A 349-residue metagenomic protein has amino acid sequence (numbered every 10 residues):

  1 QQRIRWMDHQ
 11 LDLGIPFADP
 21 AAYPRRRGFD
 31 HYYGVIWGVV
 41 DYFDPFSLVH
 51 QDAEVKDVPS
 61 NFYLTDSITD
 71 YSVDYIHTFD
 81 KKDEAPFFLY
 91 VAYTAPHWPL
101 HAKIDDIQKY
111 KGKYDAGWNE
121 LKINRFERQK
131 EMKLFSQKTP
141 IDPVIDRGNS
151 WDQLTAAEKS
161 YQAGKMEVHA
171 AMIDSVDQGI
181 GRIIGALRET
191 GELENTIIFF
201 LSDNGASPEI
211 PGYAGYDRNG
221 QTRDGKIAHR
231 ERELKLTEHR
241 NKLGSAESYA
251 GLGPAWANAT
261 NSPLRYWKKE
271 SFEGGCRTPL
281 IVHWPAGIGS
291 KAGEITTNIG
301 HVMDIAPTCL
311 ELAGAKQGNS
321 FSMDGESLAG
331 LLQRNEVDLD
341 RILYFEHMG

Functional and structural regions predicted by a protein language model:
Q1, S72, F87-Y93, H169 (+6 more regions): Beta-strand elements within well-structured catalytic alpha/beta cores of enzymes that handle phosphate/sulfate esters
Q2-A116, E120, N124, K130 (+1 more regions): Formylglycine-dependent
L11, I15-A18, A22-R25, D30-H31 (+4 more regions): C-terminal cap/loop subdomain of S1 sulfatases and analogous C-terminal strand-loop tails that border
G38-V40, T94-H97, G205-S207, G287 (+2 more regions): Short, solvent-exposed loop/turn segments at secondary-structure junctions
V40, K82, P96-A102, G205-Y213 (+1 more regions): Secretory-pathway/luminal and periplasmic proteins that interact with or process carbohydrate-rich
I68, I76, I281, I299-G300: Long hydrophobic segments that form regular secondary structure
T69-H77, K111-S136, E158-T196, A206-P208 (+1 more regions): A long, amphipathic alpha-helix that forms part of the scaffold/cap immediately adjacent to metal-dependent active
T94-L100, N124-S136, P143-T155, E209 (+2 more regions): Extended catalytic-interface subdomain
